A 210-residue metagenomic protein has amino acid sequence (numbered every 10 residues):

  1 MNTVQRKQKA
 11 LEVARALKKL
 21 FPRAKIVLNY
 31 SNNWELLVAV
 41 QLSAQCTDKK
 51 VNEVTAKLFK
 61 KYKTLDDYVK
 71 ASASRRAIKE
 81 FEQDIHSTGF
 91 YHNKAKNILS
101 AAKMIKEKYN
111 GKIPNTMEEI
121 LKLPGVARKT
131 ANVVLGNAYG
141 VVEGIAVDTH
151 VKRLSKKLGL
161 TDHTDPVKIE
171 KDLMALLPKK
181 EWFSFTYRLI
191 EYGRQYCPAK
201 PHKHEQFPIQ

Functional and structural regions predicted by a protein language model:
N2-Q210: Catalytic cores of DNA base-excision repair glycosylases
